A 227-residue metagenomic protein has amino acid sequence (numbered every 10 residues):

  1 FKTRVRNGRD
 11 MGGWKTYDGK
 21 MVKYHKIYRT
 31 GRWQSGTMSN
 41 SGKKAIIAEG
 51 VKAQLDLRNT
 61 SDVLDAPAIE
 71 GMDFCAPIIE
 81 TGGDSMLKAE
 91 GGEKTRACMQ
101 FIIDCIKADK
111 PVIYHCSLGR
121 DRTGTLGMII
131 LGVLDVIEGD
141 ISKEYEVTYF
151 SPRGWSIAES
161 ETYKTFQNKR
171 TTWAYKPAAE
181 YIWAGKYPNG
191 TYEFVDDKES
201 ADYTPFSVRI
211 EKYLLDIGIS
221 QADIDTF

Functional and structural regions predicted by a protein language model:
F1-V112, T125-F227: Cys-dependent protein tyrosine phosphatase-like superfamily
C116: Short cysteine clusters
G119: Glycine-rich, flexible loop motifs
